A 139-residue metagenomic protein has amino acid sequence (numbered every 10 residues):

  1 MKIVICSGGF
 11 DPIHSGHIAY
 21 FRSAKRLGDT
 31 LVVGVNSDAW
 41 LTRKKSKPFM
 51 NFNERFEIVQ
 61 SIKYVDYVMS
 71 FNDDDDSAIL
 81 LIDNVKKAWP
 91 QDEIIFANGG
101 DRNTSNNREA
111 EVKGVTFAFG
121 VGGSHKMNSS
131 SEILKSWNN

Functional and structural regions predicted by a protein language model:
M1-N139: Nucleotidyltransferase catalytic core that binds NTPs
